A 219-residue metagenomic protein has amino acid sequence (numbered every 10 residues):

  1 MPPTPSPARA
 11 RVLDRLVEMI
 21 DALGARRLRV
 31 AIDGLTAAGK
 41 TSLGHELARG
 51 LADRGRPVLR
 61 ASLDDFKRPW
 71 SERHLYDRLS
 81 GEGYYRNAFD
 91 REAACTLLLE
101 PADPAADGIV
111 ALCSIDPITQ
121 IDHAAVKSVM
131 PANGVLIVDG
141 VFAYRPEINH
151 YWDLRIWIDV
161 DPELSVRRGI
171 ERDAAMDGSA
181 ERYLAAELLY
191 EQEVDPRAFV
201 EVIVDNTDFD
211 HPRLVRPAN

Functional and structural regions predicted by a protein language model:
M1-L23, H150, L154, E163 (+3 more regions): NTP-dependent small-molecule kinase module
L35: P-loop (Walker A) phosphate-binding loop of NTP-binding proteins
K40: Conserved lysine of the Walker
L43: Hydrophobic positions on the alpha1 helix immediately C-terminal to the Walker A/P-loop
R49-L59: Post-Walker A helix-loop "phosphate-sensing" segment adjacent to the P-loop in P-loop NTPases
L59, R68-T119, V135: Conserved nucleotide-sensing/catalytic segment adjacent to the nucleotide-binding pocket in NTP-handling enzymes
Q120-R172: ATP-dependent NMP and nucleoside kinases share a basic, alpha-helical "lid"
